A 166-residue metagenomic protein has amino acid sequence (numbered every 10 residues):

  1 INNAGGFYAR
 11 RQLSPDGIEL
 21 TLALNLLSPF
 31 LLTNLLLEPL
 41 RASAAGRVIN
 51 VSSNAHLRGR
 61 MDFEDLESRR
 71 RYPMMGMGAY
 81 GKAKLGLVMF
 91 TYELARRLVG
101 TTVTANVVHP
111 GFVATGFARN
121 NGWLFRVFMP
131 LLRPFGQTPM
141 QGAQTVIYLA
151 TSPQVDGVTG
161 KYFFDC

Functional and structural regions predicted by a protein language model:
G5-E19, R41-T102, H109-L132: Catalytic loop of short-chain dehydrogenase/reductase
L22: A conserved beta-strand element that flanks and buttresses the S-adenosyl-L-methionine
T33-N34, Y92: A short, exposed helix-loop element centered on a Lys and neighboring polar residues
L37, A95, I147-A150: Generic structural signal for well-ordered alpha-helical scaffold segments
A83, V107, M129-C166: C-terminal helical subdomain
